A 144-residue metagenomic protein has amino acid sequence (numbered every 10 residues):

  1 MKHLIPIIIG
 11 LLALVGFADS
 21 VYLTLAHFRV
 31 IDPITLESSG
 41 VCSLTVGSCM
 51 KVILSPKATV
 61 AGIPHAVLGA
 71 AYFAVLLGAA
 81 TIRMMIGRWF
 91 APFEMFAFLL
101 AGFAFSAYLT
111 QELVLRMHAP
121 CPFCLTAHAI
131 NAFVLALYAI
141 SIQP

Functional and structural regions predicted by a protein language model:
K2-P144: Membrane-interfacial helix-loop segments of redox and metal-homeostasis proteins, especially TM-loop-TM junctions
